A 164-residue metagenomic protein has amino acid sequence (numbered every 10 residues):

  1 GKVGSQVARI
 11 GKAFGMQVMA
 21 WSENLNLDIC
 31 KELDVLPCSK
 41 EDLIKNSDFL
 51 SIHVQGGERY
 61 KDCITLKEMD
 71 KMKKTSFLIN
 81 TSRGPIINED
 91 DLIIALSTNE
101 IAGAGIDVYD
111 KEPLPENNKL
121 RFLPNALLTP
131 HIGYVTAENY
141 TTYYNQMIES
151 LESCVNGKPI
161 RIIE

Functional and structural regions predicted by a protein language model:
V3: Hydrophobic/small residue at the entry helix of a nucleotide-binding pocket
V7, G11, M72: Aromatic pocket-lining residues of Rossmann-like dinucleotide-binding sites
A8, M16-Q17: Residues at the starts of beta-strands that form the adenosine-phosphate
F14, L33-D34, F122-P124: Short, structured coil segments at secondary-structure junctions
M19-E23, L27, G157: Structural/interface elements that position substrates and couple domains in central-metabolism enzymes
N24-K119: Rossmann-like adenosine-cofactor binding region
D110-E164: C-terminal helix-to-coil terminal segments
